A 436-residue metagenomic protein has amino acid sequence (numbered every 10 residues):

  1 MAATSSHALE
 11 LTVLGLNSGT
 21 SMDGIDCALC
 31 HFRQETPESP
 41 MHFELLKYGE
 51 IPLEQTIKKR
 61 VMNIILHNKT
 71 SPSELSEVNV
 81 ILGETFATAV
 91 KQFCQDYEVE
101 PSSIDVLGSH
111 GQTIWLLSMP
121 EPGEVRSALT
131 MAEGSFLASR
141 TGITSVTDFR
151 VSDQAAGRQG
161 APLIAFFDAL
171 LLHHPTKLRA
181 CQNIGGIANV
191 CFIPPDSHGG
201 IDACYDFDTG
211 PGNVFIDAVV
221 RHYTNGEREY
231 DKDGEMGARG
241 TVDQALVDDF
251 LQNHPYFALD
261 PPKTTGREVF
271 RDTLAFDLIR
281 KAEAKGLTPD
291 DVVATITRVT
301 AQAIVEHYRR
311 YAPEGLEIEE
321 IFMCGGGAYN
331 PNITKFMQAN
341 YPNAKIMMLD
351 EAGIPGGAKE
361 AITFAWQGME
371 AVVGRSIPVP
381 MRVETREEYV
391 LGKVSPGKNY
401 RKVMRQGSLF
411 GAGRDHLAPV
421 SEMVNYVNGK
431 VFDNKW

Functional and structural regions predicted by a protein language model:
L9-T12, M119-A128, S135, S139 (+1 more regions): Phosphate-binding/catalytic loop of phosphoryl-transfer enzymes
E10-T12, G24-L53, I201-V305, G374 (+1 more regions): Conserved ATP-utilizing enzyme core subdomain
M41-V80: Conserved non-catalytic scaffold segment of RNase H-like nuclease domains
N68-M131: Short beta-strand-loop/turn "lid" adjacent to the catalytic site in phosphate-handling enzymes
T85-F93, P289-E317: Phosphate/ATP-binding catalytic cores across multiple sugar-kinase/actin-like superfamilies, primarily ASKHA
E317-Q338: Glycine-rich phosphate-binding loops at beta-strand->alpha-helix junctions
Q338-T363: Conserved phosphate-binding/catalytic loops in two-lobed NTP-binding clefts
A352-I354, A365-W436: Structural signal for terminal/edge beta-strands and the immediately following C-terminal loop/tail that closes
